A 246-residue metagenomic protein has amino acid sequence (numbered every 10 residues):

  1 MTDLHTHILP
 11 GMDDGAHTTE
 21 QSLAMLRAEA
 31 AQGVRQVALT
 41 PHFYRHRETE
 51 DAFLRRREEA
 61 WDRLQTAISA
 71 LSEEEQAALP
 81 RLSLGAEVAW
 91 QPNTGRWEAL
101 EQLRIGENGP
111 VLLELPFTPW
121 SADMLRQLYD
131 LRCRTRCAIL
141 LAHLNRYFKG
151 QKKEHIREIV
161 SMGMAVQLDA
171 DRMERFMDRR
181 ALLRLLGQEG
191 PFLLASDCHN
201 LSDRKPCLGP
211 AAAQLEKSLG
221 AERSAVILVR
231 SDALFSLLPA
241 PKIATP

Functional and structural regions predicted by a protein language model:
M1-A77: An N-terminally biased module of ancient metal coordination in phosphate/nucleic-acid-related enzymes
T2-L4, A38-T40, S83-E87, L140-N145 (+2 more regions): Active-site neighborhood of phospho(di)ester-bond hydrolases with catalytic His/Asp-centered motifs
A30, R132, L186-G187: Non-catalytic positions within long, well-ordered alpha-helices that form the structural scaffold/packing of enzyme
H42, G190-P206: Short acidic/histidine-rich active-site segments
Y44-R47, W90-Q91, N145-G150, M173-M177 (+1 more regions): Active-site environment of divalent metal-dependent phosphoester hydrolases
E48-Q167: Extended substrate/RNA-proximal surfaces in nucleic-acid metabolism proteins
A212-P246: Mid-to-C-terminal alpha-helical segments outside catalytic/metal-binding sites
